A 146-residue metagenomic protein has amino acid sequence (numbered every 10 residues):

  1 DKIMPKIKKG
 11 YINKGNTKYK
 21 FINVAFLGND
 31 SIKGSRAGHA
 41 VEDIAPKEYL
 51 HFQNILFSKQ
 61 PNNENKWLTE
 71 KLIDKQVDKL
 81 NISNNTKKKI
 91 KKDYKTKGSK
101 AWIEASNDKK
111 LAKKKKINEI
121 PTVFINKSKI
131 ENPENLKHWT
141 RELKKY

Functional and structural regions predicted by a protein language model:
D1-K75: Structural alpha/beta surface segment adjacent to cysteine/selenocysteine redox centers across thiol/disulfide enzymes
D1-K9, D78-Y146: C-terminal cap of thioredoxin/glutaredoxin-like
